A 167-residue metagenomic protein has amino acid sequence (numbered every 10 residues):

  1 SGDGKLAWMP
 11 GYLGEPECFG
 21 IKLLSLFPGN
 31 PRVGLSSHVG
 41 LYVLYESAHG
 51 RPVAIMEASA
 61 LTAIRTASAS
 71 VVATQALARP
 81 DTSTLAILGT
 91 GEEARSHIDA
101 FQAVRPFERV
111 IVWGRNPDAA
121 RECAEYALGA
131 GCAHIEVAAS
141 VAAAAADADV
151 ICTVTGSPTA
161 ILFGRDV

Functional and structural regions predicted by a protein language model:
S1-A63, V71, D81: N-terminal ligand-binding/catalytic initiation module
L77-T84, P106: Short helix-loop-beta connector
A86, R109-I111, E136: A structural signal for isolated positions on well-ordered beta-strands in alpha/beta enzyme cores
G89-G91: Glycine-rich Rossmann-fold phosphate-binding loop(s) that bind the pyrophosphate of adenine dinucleotide cofactors
A94-R95: N-terminal Rossmann-fold NAD(P) dinucleotide-binding loop
A103-A130: NAD(P)-binding Rossmann-fold cofactor-contacting core
A133-V167: Rossmann-like adenosine-cofactor binding region
